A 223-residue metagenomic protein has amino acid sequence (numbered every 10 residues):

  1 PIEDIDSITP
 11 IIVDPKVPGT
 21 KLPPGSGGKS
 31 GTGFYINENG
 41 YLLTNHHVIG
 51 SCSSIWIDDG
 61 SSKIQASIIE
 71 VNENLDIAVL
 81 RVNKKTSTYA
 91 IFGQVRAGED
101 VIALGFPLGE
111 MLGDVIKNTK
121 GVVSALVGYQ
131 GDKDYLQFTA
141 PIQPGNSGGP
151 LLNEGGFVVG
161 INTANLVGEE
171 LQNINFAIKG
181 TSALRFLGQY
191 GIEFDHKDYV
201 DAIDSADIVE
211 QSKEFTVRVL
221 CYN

Functional and structural regions predicted by a protein language model:
I2-D6, P10, S30, N37-I77 (+1 more regions): Catalytic-histidine neighborhood of serine endopeptidases, predominantly the chymotrypsin-like S1/PA family
I2-S26, T86-Y89, P107-M111, V158-N223: C-terminal cap/linker of serine protease catalytic domains
I8, I36, N45, I69-V71 (+4 more regions): Residue-level recognition of beta-strand microenvironments
P23-G25, N37-E38, R81-T86, G93 (+3 more regions): A structural micro-motif recognizing beta-strand termini and the immediately following turn/loop segments
F34, P141-N162: Catalytic nucleophile loop of clan PA
I36, I49-G50, V95-R96, L152: Short, well-ordered loop/turn sites that connect or cap secondary structure elements
V48, S87-Y135, I142-N146, N162-I174: Flexible, gly/ser-rich surface segments that form the specificity/activation loops bordering the active-site cleft
D76-V82, G131-T139: Short, solvent-exposed secondary-structure boundary/capping segments
